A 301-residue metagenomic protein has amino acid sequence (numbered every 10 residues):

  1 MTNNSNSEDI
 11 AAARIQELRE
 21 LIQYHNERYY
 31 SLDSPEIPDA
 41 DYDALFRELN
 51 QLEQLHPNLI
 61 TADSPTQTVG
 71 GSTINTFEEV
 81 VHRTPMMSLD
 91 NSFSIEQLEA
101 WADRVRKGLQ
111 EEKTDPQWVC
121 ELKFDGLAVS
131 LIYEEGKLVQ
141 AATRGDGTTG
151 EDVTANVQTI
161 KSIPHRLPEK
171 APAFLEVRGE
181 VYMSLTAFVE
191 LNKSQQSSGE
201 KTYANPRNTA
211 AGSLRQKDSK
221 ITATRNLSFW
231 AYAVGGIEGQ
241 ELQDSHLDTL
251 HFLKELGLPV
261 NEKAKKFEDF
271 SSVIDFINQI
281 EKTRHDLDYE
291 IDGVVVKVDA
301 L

Functional and structural regions predicted by a protein language model:
T2-L301: RNA/tRNA-interacting regions in translation and RNA-turnover enzymes
